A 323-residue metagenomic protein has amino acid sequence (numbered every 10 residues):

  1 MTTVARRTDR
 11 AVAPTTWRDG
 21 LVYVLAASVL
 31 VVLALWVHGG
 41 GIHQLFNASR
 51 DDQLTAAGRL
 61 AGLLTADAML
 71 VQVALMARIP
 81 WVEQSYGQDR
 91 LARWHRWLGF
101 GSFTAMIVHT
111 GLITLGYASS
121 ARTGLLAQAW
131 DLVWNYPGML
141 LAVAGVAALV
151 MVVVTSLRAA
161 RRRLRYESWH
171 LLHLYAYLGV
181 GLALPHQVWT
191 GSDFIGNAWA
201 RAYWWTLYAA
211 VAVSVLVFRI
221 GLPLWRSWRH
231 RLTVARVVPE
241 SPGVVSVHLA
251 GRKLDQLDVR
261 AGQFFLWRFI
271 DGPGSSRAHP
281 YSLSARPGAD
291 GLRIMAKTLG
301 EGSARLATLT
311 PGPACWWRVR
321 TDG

Functional and structural regions predicted by a protein language model:
M1-W17: Short, Lys/Arg-rich, polar N-terminal cytosolic tail immediately upstream of the first transmembrane signal-anchor
R7-T8, L126-A129, I220-W225: Short helical patches
A13-L216: Membrane-embedded alpha-helical bundles of multi-pass integral membrane proteins
G58, L222-R318: Ferredoxin-reductase
R320-G323: A short, basic/flexible loop-to-alpha-helix module at the beginning of a structural domain
